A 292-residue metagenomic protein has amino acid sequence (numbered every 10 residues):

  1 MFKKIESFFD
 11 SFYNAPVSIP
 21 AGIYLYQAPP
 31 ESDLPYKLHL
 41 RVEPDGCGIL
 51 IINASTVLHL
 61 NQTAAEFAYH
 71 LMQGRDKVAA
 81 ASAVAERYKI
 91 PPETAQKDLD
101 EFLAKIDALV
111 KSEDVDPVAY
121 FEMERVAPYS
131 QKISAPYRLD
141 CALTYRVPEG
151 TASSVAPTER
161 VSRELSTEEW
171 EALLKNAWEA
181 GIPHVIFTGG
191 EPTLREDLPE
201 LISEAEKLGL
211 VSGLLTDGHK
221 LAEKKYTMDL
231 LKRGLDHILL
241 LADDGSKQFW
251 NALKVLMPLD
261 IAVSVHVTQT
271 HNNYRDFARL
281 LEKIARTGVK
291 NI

Functional and structural regions predicted by a protein language model:
M1-A65, Y69, S130-I133: Acidic, low-complexity/disordered tracts enriched in E/D and polar residues
M1-D10, T56-C141: Long, charge-rich, low-complexity alpha-helical segments
L58, E149, V263: Glycine-centered loop/turn positions within well-structured domains that cap or flank conserved ligand/cofactor-binding
H70, A85, R160, D217 (+1 more regions): Short, flexible active-site loop motifs that bind/organize anionic cofactors or intermediates
M72, T144, T270: Residue-level recognition of the GNAT/N-acetyltransferase active site
K132-E169, A180: Canonical Radical SAM [4Fe-4S] cluster-binding loop centered on the CxxxCxxC motif and its immediate flanking residues
T167-F187, R195-I292: Radical SAM/AdoMet-radical enzyme domain recognition
